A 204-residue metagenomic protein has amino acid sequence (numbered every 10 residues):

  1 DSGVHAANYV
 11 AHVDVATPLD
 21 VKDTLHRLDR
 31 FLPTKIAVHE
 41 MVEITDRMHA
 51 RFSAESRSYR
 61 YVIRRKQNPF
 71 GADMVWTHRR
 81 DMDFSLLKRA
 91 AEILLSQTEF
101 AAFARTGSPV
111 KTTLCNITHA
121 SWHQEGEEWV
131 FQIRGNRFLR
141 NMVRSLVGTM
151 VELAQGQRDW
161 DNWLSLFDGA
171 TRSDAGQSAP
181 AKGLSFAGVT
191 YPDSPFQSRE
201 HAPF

Functional and structural regions predicted by a protein language model:
S2-F204: Structured-RNA-binding interfaces characteristic of tRNA pseudouridine synthases
